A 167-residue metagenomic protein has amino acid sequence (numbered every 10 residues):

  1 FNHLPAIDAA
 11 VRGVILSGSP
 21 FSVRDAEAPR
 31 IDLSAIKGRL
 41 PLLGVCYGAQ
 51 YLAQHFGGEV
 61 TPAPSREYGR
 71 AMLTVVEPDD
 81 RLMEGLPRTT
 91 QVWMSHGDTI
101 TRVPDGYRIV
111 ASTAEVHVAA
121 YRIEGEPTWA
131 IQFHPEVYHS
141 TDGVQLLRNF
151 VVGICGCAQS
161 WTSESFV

Functional and structural regions predicted by a protein language model:
F1-L16, S22-V23, R30, I36-P41 (+2 more regions): RNA-binding accessory domains that recognize and position tRNA/RNA substrates
C46: Conserved G/P- and acidic residue-centered "switch" motifs that form tight phosphate/ATP-binding loops in soluble
